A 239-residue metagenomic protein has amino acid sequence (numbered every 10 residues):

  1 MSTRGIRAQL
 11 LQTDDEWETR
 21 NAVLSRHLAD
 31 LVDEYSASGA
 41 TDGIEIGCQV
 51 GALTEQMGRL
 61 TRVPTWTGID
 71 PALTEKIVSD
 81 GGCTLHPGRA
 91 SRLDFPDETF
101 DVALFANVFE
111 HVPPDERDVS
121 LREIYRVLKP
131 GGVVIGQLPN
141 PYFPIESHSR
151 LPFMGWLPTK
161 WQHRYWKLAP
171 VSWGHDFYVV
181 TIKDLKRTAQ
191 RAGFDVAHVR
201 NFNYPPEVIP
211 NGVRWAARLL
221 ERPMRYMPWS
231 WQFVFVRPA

Functional and structural regions predicted by a protein language model:
M1-P96, V102-A106, L121, W229: Conserved N-terminal segment of class I S-adenosyl-L-methionine
G51, P113-R117, E146: Short N-terminal helix/helix-N-cap motif within the alpha/beta-hydrolase-1
S79-G81, I145-R150, V208-G212: Short aromatic-enriched loop/helix-cap "lid" or pocket-rim segments at secondary-structure transitions that line
N107-H111: Short catalytic micro-motifs in class I SAM-dependent methyltransferases
D118-V133: A short glycine-rich, Lys/Arg-flanked "PGG" loop and its adjoining helix->strand segment in the class I
V134-K160: Conserved class I S-adenosyl-L-methionine
A169-K183: Acceptor-substrate binding/catalytic loop of class I
I182-Q190, F194-A239: A C-terminal cap/extension of S-adenosyl-L-methionine-dependent methyltransferases that defines the acceptor-substrate
